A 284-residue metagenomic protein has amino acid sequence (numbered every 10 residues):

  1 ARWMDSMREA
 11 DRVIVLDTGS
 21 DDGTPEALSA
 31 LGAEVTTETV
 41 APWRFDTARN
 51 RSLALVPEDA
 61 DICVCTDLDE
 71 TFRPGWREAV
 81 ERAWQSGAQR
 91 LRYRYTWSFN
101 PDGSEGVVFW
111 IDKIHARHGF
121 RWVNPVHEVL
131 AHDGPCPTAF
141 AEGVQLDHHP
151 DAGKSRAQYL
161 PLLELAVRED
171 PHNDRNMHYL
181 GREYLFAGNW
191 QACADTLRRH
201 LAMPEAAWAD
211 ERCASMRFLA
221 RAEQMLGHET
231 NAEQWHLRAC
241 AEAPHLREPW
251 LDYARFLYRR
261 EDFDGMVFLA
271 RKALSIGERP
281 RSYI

Functional and structural regions predicted by a protein language model:
A1-E9: Short, well-formed alpha-helical segments that are part of the catalytic scaffolds of diverse glycosyltransferases
S6, L16-S29, V40-A41, D67-E70: A conserved acidic beta->alpha catalytic loop
D46-L53, F72-D195: Catalytic-site signature of metal-activated, phosphate-bearing donor transferases, centered on the GT-A/GT-A-like
N50-I62: Active-site nucleotide-sugar/metal-binding loop of Leloir-type enzymes
N176, D210, S215, P249 (+1 more regions): TPR alpha-solenoid repeat register
